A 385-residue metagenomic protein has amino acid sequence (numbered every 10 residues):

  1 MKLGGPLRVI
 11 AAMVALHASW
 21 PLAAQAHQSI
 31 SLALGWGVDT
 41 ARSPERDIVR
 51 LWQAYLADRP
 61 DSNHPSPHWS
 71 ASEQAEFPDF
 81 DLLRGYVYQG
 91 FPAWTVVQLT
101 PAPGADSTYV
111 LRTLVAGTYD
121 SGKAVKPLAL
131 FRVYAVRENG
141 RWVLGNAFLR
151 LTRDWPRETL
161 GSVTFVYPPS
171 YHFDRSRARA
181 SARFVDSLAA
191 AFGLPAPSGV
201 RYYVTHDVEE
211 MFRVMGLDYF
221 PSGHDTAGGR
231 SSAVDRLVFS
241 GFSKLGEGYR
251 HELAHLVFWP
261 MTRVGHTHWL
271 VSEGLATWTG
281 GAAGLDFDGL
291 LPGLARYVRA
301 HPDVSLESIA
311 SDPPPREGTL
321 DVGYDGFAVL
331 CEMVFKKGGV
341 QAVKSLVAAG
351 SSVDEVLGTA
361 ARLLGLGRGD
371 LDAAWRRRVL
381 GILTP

Functional and structural regions predicted by a protein language model:
M1-I10: Bacterial N-terminal signal peptides that target proteins for export
V9-S19: Bacterial N-terminal signal peptides
A24-A57: Short, low-complexity N-terminal intrinsically disordered segments enriched in polar/charged residues
A33-W36, A57-A102, M211: Short solvent-exposed beta->alpha transition segments
F80-A124, F239-F242, R250-L253: Surface-exposed, charged secondary-structure patches
K123-W155: Short beta-strand edge/turn micro-motifs at domain boundaries
W155-H268, T279, E355-T359: Juxtacatalytic substrate-recognition/specificity segment
D225-A227, K244, R263-P385: Acidic/His/Gly-enriched intrinsically disordered linker/tail segments that often contain short helix/coil "MoRF-like"
